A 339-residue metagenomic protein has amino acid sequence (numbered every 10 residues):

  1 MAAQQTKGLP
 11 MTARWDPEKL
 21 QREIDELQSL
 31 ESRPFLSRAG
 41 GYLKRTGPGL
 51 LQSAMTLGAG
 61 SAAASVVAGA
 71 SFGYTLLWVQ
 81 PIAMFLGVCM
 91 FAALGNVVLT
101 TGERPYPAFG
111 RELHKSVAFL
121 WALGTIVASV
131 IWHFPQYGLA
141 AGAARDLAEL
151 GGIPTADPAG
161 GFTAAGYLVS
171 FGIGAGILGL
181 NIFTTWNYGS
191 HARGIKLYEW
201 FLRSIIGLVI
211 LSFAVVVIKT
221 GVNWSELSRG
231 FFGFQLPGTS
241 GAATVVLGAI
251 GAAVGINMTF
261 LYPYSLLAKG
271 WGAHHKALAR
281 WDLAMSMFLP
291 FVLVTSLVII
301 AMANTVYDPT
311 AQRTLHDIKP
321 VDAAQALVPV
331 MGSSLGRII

Functional and structural regions predicted by a protein language model:
A2-A63, G207, V245, W271-A277 (+1 more regions): Membrane-interface "cap" regions at the ends of multi-pass membrane proteins
I24-E31, S65-G69, A92-V117, G142-A156 (+3 more regions): Flexible loop linkers connecting adjacent transmembrane helices in multi-pass alpha-helical membrane transporters
F35-A39, G73, T100-V130, L147-L150 (+3 more regions): Transmembrane-helix boundary/entry motifs in multi-pass membrane transporters
R45-L86, M90-A93, G102-E103, G138 (+2 more regions): Transmembrane helix-boundary motif of multi-pass solute transporters/channels
Q52, V79-G110, W121-P135, T184: Juxtamembrane transmembrane-helix boundary signature
Q80-M90, L94, V215, G251-V254 (+2 more regions): Selective recognition of specific alpha-helical transmembrane segments in multi-pass small-molecule
A122, E149-G189, S204-S212: Transmembrane alpha-helical segments of multi-pass small-molecule transport proteins
N181-T185, I205-Q235, A243-G248, A252-P263 (+1 more regions): Hydrophobic alpha-helical segments and their helix-loop junctions in multi-pass secondary transporters
